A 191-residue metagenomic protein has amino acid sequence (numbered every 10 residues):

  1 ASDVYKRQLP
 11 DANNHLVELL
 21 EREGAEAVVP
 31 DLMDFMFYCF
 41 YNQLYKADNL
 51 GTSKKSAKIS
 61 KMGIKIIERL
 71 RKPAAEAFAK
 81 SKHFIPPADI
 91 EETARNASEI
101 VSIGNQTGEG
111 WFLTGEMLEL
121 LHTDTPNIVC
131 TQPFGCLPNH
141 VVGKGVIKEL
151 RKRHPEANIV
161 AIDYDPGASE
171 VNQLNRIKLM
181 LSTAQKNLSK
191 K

Functional and structural regions predicted by a protein language model:
A1-Y5: Short, small-residue-biased leader/transition segments that mark boundaries at the very start of proteins
P10-G24, I90-K190: Hydrophobic alpha/beta core scaffold segments
D11-E116: Redox- and metal-dependent alpha/beta enzyme cores, enriched for Fe-S-associated oxidoreductases and cofactor-handling
M62, K190-K191: Short, highly charged low-complexity linear segments
